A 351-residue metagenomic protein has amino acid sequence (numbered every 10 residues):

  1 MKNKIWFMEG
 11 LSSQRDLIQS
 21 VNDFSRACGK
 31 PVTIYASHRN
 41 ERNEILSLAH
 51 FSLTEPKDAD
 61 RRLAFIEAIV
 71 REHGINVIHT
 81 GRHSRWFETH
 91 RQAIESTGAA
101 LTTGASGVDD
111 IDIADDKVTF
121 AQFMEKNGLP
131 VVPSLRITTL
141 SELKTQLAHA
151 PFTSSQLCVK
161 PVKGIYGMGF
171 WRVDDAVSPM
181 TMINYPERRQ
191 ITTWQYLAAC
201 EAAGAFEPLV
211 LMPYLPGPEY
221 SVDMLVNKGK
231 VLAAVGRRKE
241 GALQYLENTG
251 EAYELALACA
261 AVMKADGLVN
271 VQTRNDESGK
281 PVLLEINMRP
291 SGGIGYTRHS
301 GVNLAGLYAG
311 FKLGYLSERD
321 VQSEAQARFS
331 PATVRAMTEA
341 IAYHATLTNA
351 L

Functional and structural regions predicted by a protein language model:
M1-G107: ATP-binding N-terminal substructure of ATP-dependent carboxylate-amine bond-forming enzymes
K2-W6, Q156, V210: Residues that mark the start of a beta-strand
K4, F51, M224, A233 (+1 more regions): A short beta-strand motif that forms the metal-chelation/ATP-contact edge of phosphoryl-transfer active sites
H73, E240-L351: ATP-dependent carboxylate activation and anion-phosphoryl transfer catalytic cores that bind Mg-ATP to form
I111-L209, R238: Active-site nucleotide/adenylate-binding loops and adjacent lid/helix of ATP-dependent enzymes
I183-K264, R274-V282: Phosphate-binding site of ATP-dependent enzymes
